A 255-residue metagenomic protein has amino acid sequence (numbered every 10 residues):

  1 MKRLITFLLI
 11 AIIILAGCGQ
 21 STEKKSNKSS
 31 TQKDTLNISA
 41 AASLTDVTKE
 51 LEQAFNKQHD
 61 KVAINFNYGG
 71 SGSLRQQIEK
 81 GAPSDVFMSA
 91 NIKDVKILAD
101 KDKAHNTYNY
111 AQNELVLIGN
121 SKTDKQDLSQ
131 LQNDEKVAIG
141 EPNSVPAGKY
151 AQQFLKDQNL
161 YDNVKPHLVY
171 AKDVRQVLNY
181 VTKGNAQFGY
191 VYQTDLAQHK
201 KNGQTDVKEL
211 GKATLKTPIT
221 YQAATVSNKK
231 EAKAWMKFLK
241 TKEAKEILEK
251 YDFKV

Functional and structural regions predicted by a protein language model:
K2-L9: Sec-dependent signal peptide recognition, specifically the positively charged N-region followed immediately by
I13-G17: C-terminal motif of bacterial Sec signal peptides marking the signal peptidase cleavage site
C18-E50, G72, N91-I92, D100 (+2 more regions): Exported/periplasmic ABC-transporter solute-binding proteins
I38, D46-F66: Short alpha-helix C-terminal cap/hinge motif
K61, P83-S84, A186: Short, high-confidence coil segments that cap the C-terminus of an alpha-helix and link into the following beta-strand
K61-I78: Central regulatory/effector-binding core of bacterial HTH transcription factors
R75, G81-N91, V95-N109: Short beta-strand-centered segments that line the small-molecule binding cleft or hinge of alpha/beta clamshell
E114: Active-site-adjacent helical/loop segments in soluble small-molecule enzymes
